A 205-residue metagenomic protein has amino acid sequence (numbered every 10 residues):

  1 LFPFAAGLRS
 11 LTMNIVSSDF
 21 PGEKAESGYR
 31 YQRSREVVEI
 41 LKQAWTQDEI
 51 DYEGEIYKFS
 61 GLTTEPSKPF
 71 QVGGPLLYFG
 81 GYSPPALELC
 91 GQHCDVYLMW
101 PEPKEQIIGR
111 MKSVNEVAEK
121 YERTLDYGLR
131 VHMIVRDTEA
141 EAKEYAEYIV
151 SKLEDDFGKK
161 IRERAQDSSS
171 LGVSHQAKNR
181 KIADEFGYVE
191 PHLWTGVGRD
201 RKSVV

Functional and structural regions predicted by a protein language model:
F2-S10, G91-Q92, E116-E122: Acidic (Asp/Glu)-rich catalytic clusters
L11-I15, L77-G80, D95-M99, L125-V131: Hydrophobic faces of well-ordered beta-strands that scaffold small-molecule active sites in alpha/beta enzyme cores
V16-A25: Acidic/polar active-site rim loop that often engages polyanionic ligands
S27-F70, E102-V205: An alpha-helical appendage that flanks or caps ligand/catalytic pockets
F70, G91-Y97: Short, surface-exposed connector motifs at secondary-structure boundaries
F70-L76: A local structural motif
F79-L89, S203-V205: Short, acidic/polar
